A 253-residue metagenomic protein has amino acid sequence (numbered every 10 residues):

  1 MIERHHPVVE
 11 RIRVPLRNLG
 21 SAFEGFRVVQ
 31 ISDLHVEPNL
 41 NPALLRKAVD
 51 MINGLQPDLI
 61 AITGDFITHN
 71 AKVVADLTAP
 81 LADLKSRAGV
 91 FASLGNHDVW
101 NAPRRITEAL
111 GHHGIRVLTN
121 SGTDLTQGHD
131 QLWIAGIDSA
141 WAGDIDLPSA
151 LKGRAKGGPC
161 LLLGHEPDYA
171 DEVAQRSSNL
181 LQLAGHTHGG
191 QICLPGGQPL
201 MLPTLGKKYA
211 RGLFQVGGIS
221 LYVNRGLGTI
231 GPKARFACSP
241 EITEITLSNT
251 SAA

Functional and structural regions predicted by a protein language model:
M1-A22, A253: N-terminal membrane-anchoring alpha-helices
H5, G20-L118: Membrane-embedded segments
E10-L16, S121-G128, G212-V216: Short acidic-hydrophobic surface loop/beta-edge motif
G25-H35, Q131-S139, L161-H165, S220-R225: Active-site-proximal beta-strand elements of phosphoester/diester hydrolases
S32-V36, G64-F66, N96-H97, S121-G122 (+4 more regions): Active-site metal-binding loops of divalent metal-dependent hydrolases
L55, L81-R87, K152-K156, A174-S177: Short, conserved loop/helix-junction motifs that constitute active-site signature segments in enzyme catalytic cores
E108-I115, T119-S121, Q127-E172, R235-F236: Binuclear metal-dependent hydrolase catalytic cores centered on His/Asp/Glu-rich metal-binding motifs
H112, P167-T246: Conserved beta-sheet core of the metallophosphoesterase superfamily
